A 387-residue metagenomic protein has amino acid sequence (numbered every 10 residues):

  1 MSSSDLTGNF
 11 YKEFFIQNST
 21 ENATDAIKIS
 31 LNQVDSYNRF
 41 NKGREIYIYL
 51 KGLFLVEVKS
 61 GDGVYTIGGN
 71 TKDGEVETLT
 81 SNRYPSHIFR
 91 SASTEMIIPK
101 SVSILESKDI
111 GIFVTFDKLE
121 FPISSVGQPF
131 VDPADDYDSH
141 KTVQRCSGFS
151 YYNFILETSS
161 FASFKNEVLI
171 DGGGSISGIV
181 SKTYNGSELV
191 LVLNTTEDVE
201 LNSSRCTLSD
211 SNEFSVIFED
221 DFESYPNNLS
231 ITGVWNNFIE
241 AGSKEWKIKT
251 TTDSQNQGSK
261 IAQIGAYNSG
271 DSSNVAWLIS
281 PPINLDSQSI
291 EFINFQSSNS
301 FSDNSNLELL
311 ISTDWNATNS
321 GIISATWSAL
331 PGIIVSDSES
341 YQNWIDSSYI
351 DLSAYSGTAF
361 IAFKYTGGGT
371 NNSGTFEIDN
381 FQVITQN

Functional and structural regions predicted by a protein language model:
M1-Y11, F15-N212: OB-fold nucleic-acid-binding modules
L6-G8, I123-G127, V131, D271 (+4 more regions): Extended, low-complexity, turn-rich repeat/linker tracts enriched in Gly/Pro/Ser/Thr and Asp/Glu that occur
N9-F14, V58-D62, I290-N294, D303-S312: Beta-strand acidic-aromatic groove motif in beta-rich domains, primarily in extracellular
L50, F222, S280, S287-S300 (+3 more regions): Extracellular beta-strand-rich recognition modules
D221-A266: Extracellular glycan-recognition surfaces and repeat-rich motifs
Q263-A276, S336-N343: Extracellular beta-rich ligand/substrate-recognition surface
D271-Q288, F292, I345-Y349, I378: Short beta-strands within extracellular/lumenal beta-sheet-rich domains
I333-N387: Terminal, low-complexity interaction segments
